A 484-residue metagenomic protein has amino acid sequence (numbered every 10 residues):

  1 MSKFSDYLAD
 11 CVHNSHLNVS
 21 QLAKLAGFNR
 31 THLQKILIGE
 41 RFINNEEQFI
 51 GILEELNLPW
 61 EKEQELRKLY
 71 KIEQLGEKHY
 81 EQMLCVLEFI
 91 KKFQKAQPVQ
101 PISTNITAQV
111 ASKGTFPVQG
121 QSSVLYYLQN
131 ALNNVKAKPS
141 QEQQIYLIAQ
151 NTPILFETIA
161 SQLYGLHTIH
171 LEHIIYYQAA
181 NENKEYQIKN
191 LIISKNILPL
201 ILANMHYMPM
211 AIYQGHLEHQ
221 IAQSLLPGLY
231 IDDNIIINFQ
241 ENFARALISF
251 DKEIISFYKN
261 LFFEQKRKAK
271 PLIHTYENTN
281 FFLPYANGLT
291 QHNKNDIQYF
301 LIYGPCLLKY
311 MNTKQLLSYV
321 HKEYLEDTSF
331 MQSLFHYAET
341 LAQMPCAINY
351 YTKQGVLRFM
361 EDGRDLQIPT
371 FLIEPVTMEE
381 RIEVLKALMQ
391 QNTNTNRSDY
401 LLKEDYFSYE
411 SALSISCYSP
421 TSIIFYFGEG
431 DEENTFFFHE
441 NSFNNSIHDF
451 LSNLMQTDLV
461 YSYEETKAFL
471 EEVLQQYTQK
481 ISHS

Functional and structural regions predicted by a protein language model:
M1, E47-S103: Short amphipathic recognition helices of helix-turn-helix/homeodomain-type DNA-binding modules
M1-V19: A short, Lys/Arg-rich alpha-helix, primarily the initiator
Q21-A23, I52: Short alpha-helical "recognition helix" segments of helix-turn-helix
G27-N44, K68-K71: Recognition helix of helix-turn-helix/homeodomain-like DNA-binding domains that insert into the DNA major groove
P59, E81, L87, K91-L147: N-terminal "mature head" segments of proteins
V118-V460: Hydrophobic protein-protein interaction segments
